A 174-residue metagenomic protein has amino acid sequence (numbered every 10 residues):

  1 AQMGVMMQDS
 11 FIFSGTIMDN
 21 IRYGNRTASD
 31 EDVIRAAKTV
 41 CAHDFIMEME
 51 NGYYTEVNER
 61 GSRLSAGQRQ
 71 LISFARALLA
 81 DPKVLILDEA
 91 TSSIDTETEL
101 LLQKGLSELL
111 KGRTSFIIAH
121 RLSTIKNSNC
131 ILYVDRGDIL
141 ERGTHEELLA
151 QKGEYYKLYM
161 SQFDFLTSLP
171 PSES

Functional and structural regions predicted by a protein language model:
A1-D9, I17-I21, E31, R35-A42 (+1 more regions): ABC-family ATPase nucleotide-binding domain "signature/switch" substructure
F11, N25-R26, A42, F163: Activation segment of ePK-like protein kinases, specifically the conserved APE
S14: The conserved phosphate-sensing helix
N25, I46, I94-D95, K126 (+2 more regions): Activation segment
T27, H43-E50: Conserved H-loop
M49, R69, M160-S161: Proline- and acidic/polar-enriched loop/turn elements at helix boundaries
N51-Y53, F163-D164: Positions that flank functional sites
A150-S174: C-terminal boundary and immediately downstream tail of ABC-type ATPase nucleotide-binding domains
